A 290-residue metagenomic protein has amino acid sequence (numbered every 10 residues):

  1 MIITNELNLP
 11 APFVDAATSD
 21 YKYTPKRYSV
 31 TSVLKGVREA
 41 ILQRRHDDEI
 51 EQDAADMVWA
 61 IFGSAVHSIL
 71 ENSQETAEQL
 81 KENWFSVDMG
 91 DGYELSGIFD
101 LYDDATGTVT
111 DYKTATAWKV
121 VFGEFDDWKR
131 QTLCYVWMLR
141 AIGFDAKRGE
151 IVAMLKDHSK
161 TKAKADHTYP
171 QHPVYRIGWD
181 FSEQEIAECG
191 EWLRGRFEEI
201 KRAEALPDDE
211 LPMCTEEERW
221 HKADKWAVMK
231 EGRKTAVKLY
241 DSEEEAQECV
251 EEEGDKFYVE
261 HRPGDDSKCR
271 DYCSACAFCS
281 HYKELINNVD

Functional and structural regions predicted by a protein language model:
M1-V109, T116-K129, R140, A153 (+1 more regions): Metal-dependent nuclease catalytic cores that hydrolyze phosphodiester bonds in DNA/RNA, characterized by
T4-N5, M138-D290: Metal-dependent nuclease catalytic regions and adjoining charged, substrate-binding loops involved in nucleic-acid end
